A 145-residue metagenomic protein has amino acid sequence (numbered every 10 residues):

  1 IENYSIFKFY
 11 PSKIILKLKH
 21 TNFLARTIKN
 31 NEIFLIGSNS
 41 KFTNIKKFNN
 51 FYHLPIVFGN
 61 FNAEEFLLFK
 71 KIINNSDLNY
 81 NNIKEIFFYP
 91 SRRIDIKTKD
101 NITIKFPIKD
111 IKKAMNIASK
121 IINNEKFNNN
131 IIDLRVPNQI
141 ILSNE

Functional and structural regions predicted by a protein language model:
N3-E145: Charged, solvent-exposed interaction patches on well-folded alpha/beta domains that mediate macromolecular contacts
